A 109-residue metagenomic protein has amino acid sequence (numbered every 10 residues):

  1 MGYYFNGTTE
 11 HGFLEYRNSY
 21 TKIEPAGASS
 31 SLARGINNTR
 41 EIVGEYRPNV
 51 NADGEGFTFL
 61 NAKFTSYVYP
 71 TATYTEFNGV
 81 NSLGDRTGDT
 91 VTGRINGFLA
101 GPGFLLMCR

Functional and structural regions predicted by a protein language model:
M1-R109: Residue-level hotspots at or immediately adjacent to binding/recognition sites across diverse folds
